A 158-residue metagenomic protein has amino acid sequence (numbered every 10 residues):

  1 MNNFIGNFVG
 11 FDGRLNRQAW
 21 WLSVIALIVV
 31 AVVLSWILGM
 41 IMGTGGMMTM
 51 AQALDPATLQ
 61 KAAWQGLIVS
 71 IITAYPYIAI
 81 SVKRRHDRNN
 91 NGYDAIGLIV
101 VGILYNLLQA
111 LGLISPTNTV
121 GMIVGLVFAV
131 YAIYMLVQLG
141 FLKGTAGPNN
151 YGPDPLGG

Functional and structural regions predicted by a protein language model:
M1-V30, Y77-Y93, L136-G158: Membrane-interface extramembranous regions at the lipid-water interface
A31-A74, L98-A132: Membrane-helix interface segments in multi-pass membrane proteins
